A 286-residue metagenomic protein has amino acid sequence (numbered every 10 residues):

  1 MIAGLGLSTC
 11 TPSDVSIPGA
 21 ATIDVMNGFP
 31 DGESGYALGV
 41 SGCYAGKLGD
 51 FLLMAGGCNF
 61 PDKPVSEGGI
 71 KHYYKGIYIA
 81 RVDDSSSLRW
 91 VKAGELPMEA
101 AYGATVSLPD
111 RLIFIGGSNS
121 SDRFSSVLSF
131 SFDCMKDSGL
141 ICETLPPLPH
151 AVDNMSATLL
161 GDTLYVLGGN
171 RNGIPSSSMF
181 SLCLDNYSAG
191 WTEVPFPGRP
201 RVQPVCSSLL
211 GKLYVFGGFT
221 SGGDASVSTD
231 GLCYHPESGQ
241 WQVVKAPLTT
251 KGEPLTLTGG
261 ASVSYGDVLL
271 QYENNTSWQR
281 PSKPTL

Functional and structural regions predicted by a protein language model:
M1-A3, V244: Terminal low-complexity, poorly structured segments
A3-I17: Bacterial Sec-dependent signal peptides at the C-terminal "C-region" and cleavage site
D14-L286: Kelch-like beta-propeller repeat domains
